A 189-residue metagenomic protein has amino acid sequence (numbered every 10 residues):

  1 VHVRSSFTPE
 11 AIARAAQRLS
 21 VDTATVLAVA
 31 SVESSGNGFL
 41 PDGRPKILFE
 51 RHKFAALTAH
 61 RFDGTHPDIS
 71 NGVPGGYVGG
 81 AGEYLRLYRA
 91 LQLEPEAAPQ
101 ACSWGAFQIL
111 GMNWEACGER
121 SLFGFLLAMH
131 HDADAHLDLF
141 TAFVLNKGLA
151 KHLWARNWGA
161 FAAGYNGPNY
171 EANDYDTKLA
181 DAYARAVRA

Functional and structural regions predicted by a protein language model:
V1-A189: Catalytic glycan-binding domains that act on GlcNAc-containing polysaccharides
